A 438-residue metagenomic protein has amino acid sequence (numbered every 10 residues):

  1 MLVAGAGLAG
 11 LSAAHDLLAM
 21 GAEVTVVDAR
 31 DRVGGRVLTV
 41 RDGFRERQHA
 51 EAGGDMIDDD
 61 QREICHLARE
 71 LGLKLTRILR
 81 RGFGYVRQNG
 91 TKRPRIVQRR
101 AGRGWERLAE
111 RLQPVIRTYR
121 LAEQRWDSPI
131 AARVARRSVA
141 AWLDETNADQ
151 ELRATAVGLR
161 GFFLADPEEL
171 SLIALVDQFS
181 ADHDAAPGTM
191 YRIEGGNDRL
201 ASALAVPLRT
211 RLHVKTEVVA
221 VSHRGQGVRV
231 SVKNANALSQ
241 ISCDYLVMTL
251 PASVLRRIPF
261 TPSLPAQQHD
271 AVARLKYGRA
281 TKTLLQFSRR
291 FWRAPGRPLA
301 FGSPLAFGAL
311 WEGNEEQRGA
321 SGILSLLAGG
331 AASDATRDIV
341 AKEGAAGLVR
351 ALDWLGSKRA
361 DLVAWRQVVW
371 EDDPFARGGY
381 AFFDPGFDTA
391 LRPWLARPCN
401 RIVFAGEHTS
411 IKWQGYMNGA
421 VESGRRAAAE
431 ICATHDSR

Functional and structural regions predicted by a protein language model:
M1-R438: FAD-dinucleotide binding site
